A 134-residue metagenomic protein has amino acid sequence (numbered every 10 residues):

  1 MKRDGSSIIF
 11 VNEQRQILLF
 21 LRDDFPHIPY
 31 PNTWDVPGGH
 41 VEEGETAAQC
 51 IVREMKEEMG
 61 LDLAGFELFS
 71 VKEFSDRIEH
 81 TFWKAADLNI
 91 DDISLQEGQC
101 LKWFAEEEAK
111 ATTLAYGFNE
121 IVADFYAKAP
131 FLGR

Functional and structural regions predicted by a protein language model:
M1-L18: Conserved N-terminal beta-strand and adjoining loop/helix that marks the start of the Nudix/MutT-like hydrolase domain
R3, N12, I28-P29, D76-R77 (+1 more regions): A generic fold-level signal
G5-S6, T46, Q99: Short loop/turn microsegments at loop-to-beta-strand junctions
N12, K72-D92, K102-E108, A123-F125: Active-site-adjacent beta-strand/loop module that shapes the phosphate/pyrophosphate-binding cleft
Q16-R53, E57: Conserved Nudix-box catalytic region and its N-terminal flanking loop in Nudix hydrolases and closely related
H27, S94-R134: Nudix hydrolase/Nudix homology domain
D62-S70: A short coil-to-beta-strand element that immediately follows conserved catalytic motifs
